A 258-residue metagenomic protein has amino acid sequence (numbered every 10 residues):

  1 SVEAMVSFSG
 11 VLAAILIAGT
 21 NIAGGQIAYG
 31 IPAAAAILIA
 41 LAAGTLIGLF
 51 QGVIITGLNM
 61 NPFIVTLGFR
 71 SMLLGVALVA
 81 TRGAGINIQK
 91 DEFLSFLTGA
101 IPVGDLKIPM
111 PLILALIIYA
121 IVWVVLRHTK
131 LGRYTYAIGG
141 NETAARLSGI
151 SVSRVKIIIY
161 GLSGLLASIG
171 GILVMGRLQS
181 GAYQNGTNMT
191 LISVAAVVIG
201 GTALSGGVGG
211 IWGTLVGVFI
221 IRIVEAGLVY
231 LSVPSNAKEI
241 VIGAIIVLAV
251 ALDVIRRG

Functional and structural regions predicted by a protein language model:
S1-L49, D105: Membrane-embedded helix boundary and interhelical linker motif in transport proteins
A4, F8, A34-A42, I64 (+5 more regions): Hydrophobic alpha-helical transmembrane segments
G10-A14, A40-G44, R70-A77, P111-V125 (+4 more regions): Hydrophobic core segments of alpha-helical transmembrane domains in multi-pass membrane transport and ion-translocation
A28, A43-I88, V125-K130, T187-N188 (+2 more regions): Short loop segments and helix-boundary regions at transmembrane helix junctions of multi-pass inner-membrane proteins
P32-A40, G44-Q51, G104-G181: Helix-loop-helix "hairpin" substructures at the membrane interface of multi-pass membrane proteins
A34, L58, P62-T129, V155-I158 (+2 more regions): Transmembrane helix-bundle core of multi-pass membrane transporters and related energy-transducing complexes
L147-R154, V224-G258: Cytosolic-side transmembrane-helix boundaries in multi-pass membrane proteins
G161, A167, R177-G243: Transmembrane alpha-helical segments in multi-pass inner-membrane proteins
